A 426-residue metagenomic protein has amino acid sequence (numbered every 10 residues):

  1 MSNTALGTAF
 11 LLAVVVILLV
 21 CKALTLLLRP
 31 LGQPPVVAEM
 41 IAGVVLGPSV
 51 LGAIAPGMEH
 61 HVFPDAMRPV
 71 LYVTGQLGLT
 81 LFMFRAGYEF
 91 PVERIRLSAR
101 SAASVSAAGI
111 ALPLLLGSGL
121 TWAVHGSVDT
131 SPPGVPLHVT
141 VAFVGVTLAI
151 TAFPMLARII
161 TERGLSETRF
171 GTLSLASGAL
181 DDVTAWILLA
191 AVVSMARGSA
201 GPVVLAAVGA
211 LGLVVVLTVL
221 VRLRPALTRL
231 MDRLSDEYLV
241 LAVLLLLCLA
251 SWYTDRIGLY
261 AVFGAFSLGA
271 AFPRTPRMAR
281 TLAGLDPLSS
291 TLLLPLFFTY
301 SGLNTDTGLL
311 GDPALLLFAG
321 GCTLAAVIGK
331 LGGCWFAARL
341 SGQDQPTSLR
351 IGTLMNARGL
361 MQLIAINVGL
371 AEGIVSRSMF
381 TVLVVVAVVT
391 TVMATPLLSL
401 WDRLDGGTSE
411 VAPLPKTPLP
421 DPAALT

Functional and structural regions predicted by a protein language model:
M1-S2, I54-R68, V124-V135, S194-L205 (+3 more regions): Membrane-interface helix termini and inter-helical loops of multi-pass transporters
S2-I17, A66-M83, P136-T151, L205-V216 (+3 more regions): Structural signature of hydrophobic alpha-helical transmembrane segments
V14-L26, V44, P48, G52-A53 (+13 more regions): Transmembrane alpha-helical segments of multi-pass membrane transport proteins and ion-pumping complexes
L19-P30, V92-R163, S301-V386, V392-D405: Transmembrane alpha-helices that form the ion-translocation and gating core of multi-pass ion transport proteins
A23-A38, L249-F263: Flexible hinge motifs at transmembrane-helix junctions and intramembrane kinks/re-entrant loops in multi-pass membrane
Q33-A42, L97-L112, R169-A176, L230-A242 (+2 more regions): Cytoplasmic-side transmembrane-helix entry/capping segments in multi-pass membrane proteins
L46-L97, L227-G321: Membrane-interface junctions of multi-pass transporters
A123-G126, V203-T228, A338-Q343, V386-L425: Juxtamembrane and boundary regions of transmembrane helices in multi-pass small-molecule transporters and channels
